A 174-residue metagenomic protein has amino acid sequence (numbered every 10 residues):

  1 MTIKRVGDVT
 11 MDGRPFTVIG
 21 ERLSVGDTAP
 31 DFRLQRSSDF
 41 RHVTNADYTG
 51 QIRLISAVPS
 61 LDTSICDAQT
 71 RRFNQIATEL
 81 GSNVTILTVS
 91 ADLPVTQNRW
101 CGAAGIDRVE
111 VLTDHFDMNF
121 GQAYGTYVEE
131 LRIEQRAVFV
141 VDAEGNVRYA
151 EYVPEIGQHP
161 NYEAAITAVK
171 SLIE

Functional and structural regions predicted by a protein language model:
M1-E174: Chalcogenol-based redox active-site neighborhoods
